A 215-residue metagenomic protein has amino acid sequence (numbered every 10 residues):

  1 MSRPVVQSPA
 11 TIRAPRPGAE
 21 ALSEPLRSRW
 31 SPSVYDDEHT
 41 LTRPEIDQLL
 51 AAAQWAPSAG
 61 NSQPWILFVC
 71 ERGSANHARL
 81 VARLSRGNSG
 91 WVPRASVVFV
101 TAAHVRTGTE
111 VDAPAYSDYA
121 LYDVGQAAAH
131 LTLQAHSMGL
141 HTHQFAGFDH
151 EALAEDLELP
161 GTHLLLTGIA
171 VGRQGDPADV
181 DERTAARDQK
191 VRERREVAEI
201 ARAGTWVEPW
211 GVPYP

Functional and structural regions predicted by a protein language model:
S2-V5, P9-A14, G18, P32 (+1 more regions): C-terminal helix-cap and adjacent tail motif
R29, G139: Conserved G/P- and acidic residue-centered "switch" motifs that form tight phosphate/ATP-binding loops in soluble
P32-Q48: A short N-terminal beta-strand-loop micro-motif at the entrance of redox/enzyme domains
E45-L50, W55-A127: Glycine/small-residue-rich phosphate/adenosyl-binding loop
N88-T101, L159-A185: A glycine-rich helix N-cap at a beta->alpha junction
Y119, L140-A152: GST superfamily/GST-like fold recognition
